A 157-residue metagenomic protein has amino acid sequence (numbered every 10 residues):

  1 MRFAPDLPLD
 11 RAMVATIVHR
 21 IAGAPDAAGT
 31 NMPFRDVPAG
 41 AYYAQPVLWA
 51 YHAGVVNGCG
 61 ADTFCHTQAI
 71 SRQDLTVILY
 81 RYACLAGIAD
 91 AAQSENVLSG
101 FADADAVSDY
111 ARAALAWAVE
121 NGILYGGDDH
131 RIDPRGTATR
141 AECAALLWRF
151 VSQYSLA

Functional and structural regions predicted by a protein language model:
M1-A15, H19-P46, A53-Q73, R81-R112 (+2 more regions): Feature responds to low-complexity, polar/acidic, surface-exposed segments characteristic of secreted/exported proteins
A15, T76, A144: IQ-motif-like calmodulin-binding regions
Y51-H52, V119: Alpha-helix C-terminal capping/helix-coil junction sites
L115: Catalytic cores of secreted/periplasmic or lumenal enzymes
